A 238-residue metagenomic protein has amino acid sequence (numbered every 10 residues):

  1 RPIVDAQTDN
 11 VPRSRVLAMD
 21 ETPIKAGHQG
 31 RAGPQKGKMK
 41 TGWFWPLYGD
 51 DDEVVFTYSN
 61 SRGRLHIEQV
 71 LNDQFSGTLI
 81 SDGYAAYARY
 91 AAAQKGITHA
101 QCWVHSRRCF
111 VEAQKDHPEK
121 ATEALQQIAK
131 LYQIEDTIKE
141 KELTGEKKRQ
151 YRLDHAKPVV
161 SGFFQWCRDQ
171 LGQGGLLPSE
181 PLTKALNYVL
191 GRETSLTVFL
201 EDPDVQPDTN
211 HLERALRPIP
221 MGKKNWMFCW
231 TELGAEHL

Functional and structural regions predicted by a protein language model:
R1-L238: Catalytic center-proximal scaffold of phosphoryl-transfer enzymes
